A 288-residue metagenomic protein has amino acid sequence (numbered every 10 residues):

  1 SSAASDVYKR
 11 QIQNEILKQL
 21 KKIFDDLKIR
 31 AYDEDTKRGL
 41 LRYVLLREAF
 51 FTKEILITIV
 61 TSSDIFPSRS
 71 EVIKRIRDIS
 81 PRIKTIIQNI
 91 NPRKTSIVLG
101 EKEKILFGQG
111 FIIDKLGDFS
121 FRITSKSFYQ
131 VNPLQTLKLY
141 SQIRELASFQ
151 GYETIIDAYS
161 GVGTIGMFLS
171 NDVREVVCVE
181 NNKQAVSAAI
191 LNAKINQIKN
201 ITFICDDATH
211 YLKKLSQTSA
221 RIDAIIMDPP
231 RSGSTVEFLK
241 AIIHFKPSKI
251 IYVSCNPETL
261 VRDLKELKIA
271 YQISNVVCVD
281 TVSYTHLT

Functional and structural regions predicted by a protein language model:
S1-Y8, T288: Short, small-residue-biased leader/transition segments that mark boundaries at the very start of proteins
S5, T52, V60-S63, N182: Polybasic, low-complexity RNA-engagement segments
K9-D35, L40, S63-I87: Internal alpha/beta scaffold segment
L40-L41, L239: Mid-to-C-terminal catalytic/tRNA-binding core of tRNA(Ile)-lysidine synthase
K53-T61, S120-T124: Short, aliphatic-rich beta-strand segments
S68-S70, K74-L287: Rossmann-like S-adenosyl-L-methionine
